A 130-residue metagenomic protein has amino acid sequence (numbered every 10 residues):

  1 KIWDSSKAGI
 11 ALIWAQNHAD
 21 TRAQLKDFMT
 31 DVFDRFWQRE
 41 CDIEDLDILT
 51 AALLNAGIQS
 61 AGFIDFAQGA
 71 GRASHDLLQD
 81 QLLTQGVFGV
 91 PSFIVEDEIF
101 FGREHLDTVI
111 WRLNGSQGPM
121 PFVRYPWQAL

Functional and structural regions predicted by a protein language model:
W3-D4: Class I Rossmann-like S-adenosyl-L-methionine
K7-A11: Conserved N-terminal beta-strand and adjoining loop/helix that marks the start of the Nudix/MutT-like hydrolase domain
N17-D20, D27, D31-L130: C-terminal cap of thioredoxin/glutaredoxin-like
